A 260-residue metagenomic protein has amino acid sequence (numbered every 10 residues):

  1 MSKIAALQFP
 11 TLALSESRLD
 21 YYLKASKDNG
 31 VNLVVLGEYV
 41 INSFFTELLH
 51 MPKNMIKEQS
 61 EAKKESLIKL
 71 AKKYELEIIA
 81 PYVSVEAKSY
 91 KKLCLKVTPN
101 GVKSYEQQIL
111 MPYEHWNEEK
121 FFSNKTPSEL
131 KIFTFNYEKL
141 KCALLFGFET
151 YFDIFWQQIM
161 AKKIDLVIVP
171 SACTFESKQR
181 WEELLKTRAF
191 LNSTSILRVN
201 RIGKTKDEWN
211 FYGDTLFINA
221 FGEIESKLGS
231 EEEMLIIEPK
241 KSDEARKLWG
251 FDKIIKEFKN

Functional and structural regions predicted by a protein language model:
S2-A13, V35, E106, K139-E149 (+1 more regions): Active-site-proximal beta-strand elements of phosphoester/diester hydrolases
L7, Y105, F135, V199 (+2 more regions): Hydrophobic residues at beta-strand termini and immediately following loops that shape nucleotide-binding pockets
S15-A25, Y151-Q157: Short, acidic/polar
D20-P99, K103-S104, T174-T187, L191-T194: Cys-nucleophile CN-hydrolase/nitrilase-fold catalytic domain and related Cys-dependent amidase chemistry that acts on
I56-I79, Y151-M234: CN hydrolase (nitrilase-like) catalytic-core segments centered on the catalytic cysteine and neighboring Lys/Glu
A80-Y82, K92-K96, F133, T215-F217 (+1 more regions): Short beta-strand scaffold segments in enzyme catalytic cores
V85-K162, S177, W181-E183, E244-K259: Active-site catalytic loop in hydrolytic enzyme cores
L93, V102-Q107, V169, S226-K227 (+1 more regions): Residue-level detector of high-confidence beta-strand sites
